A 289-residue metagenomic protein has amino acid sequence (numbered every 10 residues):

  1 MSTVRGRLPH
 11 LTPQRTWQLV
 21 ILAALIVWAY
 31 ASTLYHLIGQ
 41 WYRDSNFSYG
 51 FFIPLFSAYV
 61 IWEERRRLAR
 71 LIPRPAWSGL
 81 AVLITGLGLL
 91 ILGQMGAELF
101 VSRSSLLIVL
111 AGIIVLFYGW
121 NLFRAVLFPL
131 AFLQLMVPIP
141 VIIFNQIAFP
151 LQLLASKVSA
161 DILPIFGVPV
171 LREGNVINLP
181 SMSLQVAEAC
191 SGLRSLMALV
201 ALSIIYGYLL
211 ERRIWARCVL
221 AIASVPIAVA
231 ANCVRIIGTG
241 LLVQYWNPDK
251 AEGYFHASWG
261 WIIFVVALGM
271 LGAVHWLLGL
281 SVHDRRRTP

Functional and structural regions predicted by a protein language model:
M1-P289: Hydrophobic N-terminal alpha-helices or hydrophobic patches in metabolic proteins across all domains of life
